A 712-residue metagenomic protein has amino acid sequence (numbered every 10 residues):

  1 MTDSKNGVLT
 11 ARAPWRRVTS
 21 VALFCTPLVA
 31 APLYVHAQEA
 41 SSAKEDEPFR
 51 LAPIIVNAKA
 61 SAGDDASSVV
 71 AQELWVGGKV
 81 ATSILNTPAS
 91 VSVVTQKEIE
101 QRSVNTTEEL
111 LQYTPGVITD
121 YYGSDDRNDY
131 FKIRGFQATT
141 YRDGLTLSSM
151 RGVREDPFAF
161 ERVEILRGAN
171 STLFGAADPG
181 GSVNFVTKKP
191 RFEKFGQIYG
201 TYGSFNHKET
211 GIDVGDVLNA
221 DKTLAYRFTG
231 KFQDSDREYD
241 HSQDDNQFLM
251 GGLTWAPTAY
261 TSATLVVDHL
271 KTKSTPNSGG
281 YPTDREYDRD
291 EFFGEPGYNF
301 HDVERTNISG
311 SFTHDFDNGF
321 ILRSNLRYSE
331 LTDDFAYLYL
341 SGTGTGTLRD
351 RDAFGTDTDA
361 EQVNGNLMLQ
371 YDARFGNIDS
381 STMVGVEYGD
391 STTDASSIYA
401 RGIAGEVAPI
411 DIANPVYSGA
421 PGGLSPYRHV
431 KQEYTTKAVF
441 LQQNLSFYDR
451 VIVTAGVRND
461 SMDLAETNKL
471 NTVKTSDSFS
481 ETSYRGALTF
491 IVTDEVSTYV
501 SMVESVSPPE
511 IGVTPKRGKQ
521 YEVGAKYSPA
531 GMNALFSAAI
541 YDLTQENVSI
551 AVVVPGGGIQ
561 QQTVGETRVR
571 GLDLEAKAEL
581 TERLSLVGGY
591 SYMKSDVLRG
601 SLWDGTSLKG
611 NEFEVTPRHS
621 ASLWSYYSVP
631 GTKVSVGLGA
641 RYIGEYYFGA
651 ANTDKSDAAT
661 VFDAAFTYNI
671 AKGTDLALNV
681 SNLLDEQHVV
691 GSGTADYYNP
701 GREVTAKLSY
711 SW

Functional and structural regions predicted by a protein language model:
A52-K194, S505, V523, T694: Acidic, small-polar-rich N-terminal luminal/periplasmic segments of exported/outer-membrane proteins
F158-E161, T172-G251, P257-T261, T306 (+2 more regions): Outer-membrane beta-barrel translocator/receptor signature
K222-L224, Y260-A263, G319-L322, N377 (+6 more regions): Repeated loop/turn-to-beta-strand initiation elements of outer-membrane beta-barrel proteins
Q233-R237, L249-D315, N325-A360, I403-R428 (+3 more regions): Acidic/polar loop-and-plug regions of large Gram-negative outer-membrane beta-barrel proteins
T254-T258, D268, A360, D379-S391 (+4 more regions): Structural signature of Gram-negative outer-membrane beta-barrels, strongest in the C-terminal barrel of TonB-dependent
T313-D317, I321-R327, L331-Y337, Y499 (+1 more regions): Membrane-embedded beta-barrel scaffold of Gram-negative outer-membrane proteins
Y448-R450, T563-A650, K672-D675, L684-Q687 (+1 more regions): Gram-negative outer-membrane beta-barrel transporters
G524, N699-W712: Outer-membrane beta-barrel "beta-signal"
